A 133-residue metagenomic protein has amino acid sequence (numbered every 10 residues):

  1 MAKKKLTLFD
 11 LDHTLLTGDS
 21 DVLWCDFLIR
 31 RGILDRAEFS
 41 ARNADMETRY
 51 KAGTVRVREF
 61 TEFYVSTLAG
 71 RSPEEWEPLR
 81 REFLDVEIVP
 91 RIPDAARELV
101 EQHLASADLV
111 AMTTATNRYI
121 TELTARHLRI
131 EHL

Functional and structural regions predicted by a protein language model:
A2-L6, L11-H132: Alpha-helical substrate-recognition element adjacent to the catalytic core
